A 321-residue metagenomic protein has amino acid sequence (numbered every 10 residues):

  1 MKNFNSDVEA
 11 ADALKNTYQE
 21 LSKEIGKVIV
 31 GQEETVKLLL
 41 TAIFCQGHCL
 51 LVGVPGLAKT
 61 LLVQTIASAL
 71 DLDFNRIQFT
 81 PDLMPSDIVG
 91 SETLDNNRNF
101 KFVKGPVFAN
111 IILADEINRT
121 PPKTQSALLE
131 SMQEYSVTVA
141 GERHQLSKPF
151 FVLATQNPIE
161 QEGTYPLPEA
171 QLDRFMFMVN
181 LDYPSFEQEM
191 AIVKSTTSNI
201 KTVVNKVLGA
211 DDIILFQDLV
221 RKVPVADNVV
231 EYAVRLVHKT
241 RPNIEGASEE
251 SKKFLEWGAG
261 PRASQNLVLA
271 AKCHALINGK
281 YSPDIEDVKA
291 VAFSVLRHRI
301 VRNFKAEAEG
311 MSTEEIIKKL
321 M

Functional and structural regions predicted by a protein language model:
M1-V8, D12, I244-M321: C-terminal engagement/docking regions of AAA+ P-loop ATPases
D7-K15, V28-I29, M178-E250, K280-Y281 (+2 more regions): Conserved C-terminal "switch" segment of AAA+ ATPases
A11-L57: Pre-Walker A (pre-P-loop) alpha-helix and adjacent loop at the N terminus of AAA/AAA+ ATPase modules, a conserved
L38-T41, E92-L113: Conserved alpha-helical scaffold flanking the Walker A/P-loop in AAA+ ATPase domains
L40-T80: Walker A/P-loop
L72, Y165-D182, I200-V203: A short helix-turn-beta junction within AAA+ P-loop NTPase domains corresponding to the substrate/partner-engaging
S86, F108-Q133, S147, E162-Q171 (+1 more regions): Conserved AAA+/SF3 P-loop NTPase catalytic/coupling segment centered on the Walker-B
K101-N110, V139-Q156, L167-M176: AAA+/SF3 P-loop NTPase mechanochemical coupling elements
